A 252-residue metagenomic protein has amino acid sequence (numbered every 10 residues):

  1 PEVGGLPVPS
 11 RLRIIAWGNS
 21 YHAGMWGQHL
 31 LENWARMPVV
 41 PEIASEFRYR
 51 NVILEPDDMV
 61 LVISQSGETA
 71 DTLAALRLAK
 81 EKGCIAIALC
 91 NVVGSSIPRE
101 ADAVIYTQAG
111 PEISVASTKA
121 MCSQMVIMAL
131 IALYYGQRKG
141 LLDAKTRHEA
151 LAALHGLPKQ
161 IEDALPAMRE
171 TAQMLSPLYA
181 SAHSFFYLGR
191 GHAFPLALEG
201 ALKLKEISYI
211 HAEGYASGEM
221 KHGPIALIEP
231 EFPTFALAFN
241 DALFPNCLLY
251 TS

Functional and structural regions predicted by a protein language model:
P1-R13, V93, A103-F235, L243: Active-site phosphate/pyrophosphate-binding segments
E2-N19, M25, V39-V40: Pre-Walker A segment
S20-W26, E68-A75, I97, A193-L198 (+1 more regions): Short glycine/serine/threonine-rich phosphate/pyrophosphate-binding segments that cradle anionic phosphate groups
Q28, E32-I63, H211-L227: Glycine-rich oxoanion-binding loops at beta->alpha junctions
A35, P56, K82, R99-A101 (+2 more regions): Short, structured coil segments at secondary-structure junctions
Y49-R50, A88-E100, H222-G223: Short, glycine/polar-rich helix-capping loops at beta-to-alpha or helix-loop-helix junctions that flank or form
M59-S66, P230-N240: A structural-propensity feature for long, helix-poor, extended segments
Y250-T251: Conserved small/polar residues in nucleotide/adenosyl-binding loops
